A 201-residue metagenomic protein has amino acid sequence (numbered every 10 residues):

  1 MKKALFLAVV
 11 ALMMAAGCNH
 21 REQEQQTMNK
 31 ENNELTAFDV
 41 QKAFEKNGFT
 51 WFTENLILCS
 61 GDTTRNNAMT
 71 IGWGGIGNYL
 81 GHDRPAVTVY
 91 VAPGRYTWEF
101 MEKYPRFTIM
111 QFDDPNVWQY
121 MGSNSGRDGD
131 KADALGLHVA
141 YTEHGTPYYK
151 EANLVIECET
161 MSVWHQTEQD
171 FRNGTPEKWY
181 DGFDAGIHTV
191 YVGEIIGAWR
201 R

Functional and structural regions predicted by a protein language model:
M1-A4: Positively charged n-region of N-terminal signal peptides that target proteins for export
V10-A11: Short, linear, compositionally biased motifs with a strong N-terminal bias
M14-G17: C-terminal motif of bacterial Sec signal peptides marking the signal peptidase cleavage site
H20-R21: Signal peptide cleavage region of secreted peptide precursors
Q25-R201: Active-site-proximal mixed secondary-structure blocks
